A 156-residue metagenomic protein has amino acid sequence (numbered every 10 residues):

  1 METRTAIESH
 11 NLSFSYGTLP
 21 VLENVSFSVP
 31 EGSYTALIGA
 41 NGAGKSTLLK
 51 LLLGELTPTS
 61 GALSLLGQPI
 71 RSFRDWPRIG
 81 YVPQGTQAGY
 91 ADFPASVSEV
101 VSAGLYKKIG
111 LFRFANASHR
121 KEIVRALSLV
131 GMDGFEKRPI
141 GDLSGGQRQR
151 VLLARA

Functional and structural regions predicted by a protein language model:
I7, V21-L22, E136: Conserved structural motif at the start of ABC-family nucleotide-binding domains
I38-A40: The feature captures the beta-strand-to-loop junction immediately N-terminal to the Walker
L53: Helix-to-loop junction immediately C-terminal to a conserved catalytic motif
G61-D75: Conserved ABC transporter NBD signature motif
S102, A117-F135: Conserved ABC ATPase "signature" region
F114-A115, P139-L143, Q147: Conserved ABC ATPase signature
L153: Hydrophobic anchor residue at the start of the ABC signature
